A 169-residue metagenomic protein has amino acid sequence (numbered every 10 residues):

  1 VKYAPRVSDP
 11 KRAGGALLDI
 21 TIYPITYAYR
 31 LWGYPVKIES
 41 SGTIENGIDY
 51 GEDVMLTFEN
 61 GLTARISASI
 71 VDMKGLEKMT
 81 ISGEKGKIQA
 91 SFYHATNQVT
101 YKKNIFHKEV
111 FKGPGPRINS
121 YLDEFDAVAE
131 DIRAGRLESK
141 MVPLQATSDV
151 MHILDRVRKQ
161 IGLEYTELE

Functional and structural regions predicted by a protein language model:
V1-E39: Predominantly a Rossmann-like dinucleotide-binding segment in NAD(P)-dependent oxidoreductases
P24-A28, G51, T96-Q98, Y121-A129 (+1 more regions): A general structural signal for well-ordered alpha-helical segments in protein cores
S40-N46, S69: Short, solvent-exposed loop/turn elements at beta->coil junctions and helix N-caps that rim active or binding pockets
V54-G61, I81-G83: Active-site beta-strand termini and strand-to-loop segments that position acidic
E59, A127-E169: C-terminal helix-rich "cap/oligomerization" subdomain common to oxidoreductases
S67-K74: Glycine-rich phosphate/pyrophosphate-binding beta-alpha loops
M79-I81, T96-I105: Short polybasic amphipathic segments
K112-D126, V142: Active-site loop of classical SDR/Rossmann-like NAD(P)-dependent oxidoreductases, centered on the catalytic Tyr-X3-Lys
